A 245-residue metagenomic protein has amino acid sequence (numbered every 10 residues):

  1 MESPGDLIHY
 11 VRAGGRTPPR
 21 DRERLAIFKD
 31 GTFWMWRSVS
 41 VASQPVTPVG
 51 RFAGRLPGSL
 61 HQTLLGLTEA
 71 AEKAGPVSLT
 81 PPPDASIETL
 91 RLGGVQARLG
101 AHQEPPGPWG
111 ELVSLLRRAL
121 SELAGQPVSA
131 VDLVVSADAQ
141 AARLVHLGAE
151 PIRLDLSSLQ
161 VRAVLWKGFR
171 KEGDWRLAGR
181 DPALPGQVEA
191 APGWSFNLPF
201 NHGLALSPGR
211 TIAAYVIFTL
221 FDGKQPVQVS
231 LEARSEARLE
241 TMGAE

Functional and structural regions predicted by a protein language model:
M1-T17, E23, V46, E69-A139 (+2 more regions): Short, well-ordered, aromatic-rich surface patches in folded extracellular/luminal domains
E23-I27, F52-G54, E88: Hydrophobic/aromatic beta-strand elements that line small-molecule binding cavities or substrate pockets in beta-rich
K29-F33: Structural signal for glycine-centered tight turns and loop->strand junctions in beta-sheet-rich domains
W34-P76: A short-motif feature that recognizes glycine-rich, charge-decorated loops that bind or process nucleotide phosphates
W36-S40, L165-K171, T219: Short beta-strand segments and strand-loop junctions that repeat across beta-rich extracellular domains
A53-G54, A183-E189, N201-A205: Beta-strand-rich interaction surfaces with strong enrichment in secreted/lumenal proteins
A142-E150: Asparagine-centered strand-capping/turn motif at beta-strand->loop junctions
A149-S195: The feature marks short-to-medium sequence segments in extracytoplasmic or secretory-pathway proteins
